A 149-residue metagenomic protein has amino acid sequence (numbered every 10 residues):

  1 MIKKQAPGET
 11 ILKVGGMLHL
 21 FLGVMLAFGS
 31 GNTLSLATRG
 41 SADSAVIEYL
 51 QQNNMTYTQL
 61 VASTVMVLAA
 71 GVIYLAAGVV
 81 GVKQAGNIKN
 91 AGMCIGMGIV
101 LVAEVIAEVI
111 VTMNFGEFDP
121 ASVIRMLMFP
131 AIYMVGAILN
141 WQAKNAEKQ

Functional and structural regions predicted by a protein language model:
M1-T38, Q142-K148: Cytosolic juxtamembrane helix and N-cap/initiation of the first transmembrane helix
K3-K13, L50-V61, A85-G92, M113-P120: Juxtamembrane loop-transmembrane helix junctions in multi-pass integral membrane proteins, especially the extracellular
A6-E9, K13, G40-I47, V65-V79: Hydrophobic alpha-helical transmembrane segments
H19-V65: Hydrophobic transmembrane helix segments
A62-G71, S122-F129: Alpha-helical transmembrane segments of polytopic membrane proteins
V67, I73-V102: Loop-to-transmembrane helix junctions at the membrane interface
I88-M126: Hydrophobic alpha-helical transmembrane segments of integral membrane proteins
P130-Q149: Membrane-water interface at the C-terminal end of transmembrane alpha helices
